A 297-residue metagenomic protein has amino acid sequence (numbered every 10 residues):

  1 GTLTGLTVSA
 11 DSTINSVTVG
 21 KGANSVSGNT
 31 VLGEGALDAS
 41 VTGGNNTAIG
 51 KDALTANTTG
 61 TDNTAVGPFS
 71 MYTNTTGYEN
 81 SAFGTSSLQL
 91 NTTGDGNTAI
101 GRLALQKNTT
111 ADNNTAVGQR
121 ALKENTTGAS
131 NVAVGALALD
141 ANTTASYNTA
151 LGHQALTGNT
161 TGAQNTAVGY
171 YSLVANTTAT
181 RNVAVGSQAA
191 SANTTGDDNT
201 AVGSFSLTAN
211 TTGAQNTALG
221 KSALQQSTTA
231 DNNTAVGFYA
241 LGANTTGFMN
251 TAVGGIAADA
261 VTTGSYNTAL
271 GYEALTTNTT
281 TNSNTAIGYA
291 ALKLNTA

Functional and structural regions predicted by a protein language model:
T2-S9: N-terminal low-complexity, intrinsically disordered "leader/linker" segments enriched in small/polar and basic residues
S9-A297: Glycine- and small/polar-enriched repetitive beta-structure motifs of secreted/surface proteins
